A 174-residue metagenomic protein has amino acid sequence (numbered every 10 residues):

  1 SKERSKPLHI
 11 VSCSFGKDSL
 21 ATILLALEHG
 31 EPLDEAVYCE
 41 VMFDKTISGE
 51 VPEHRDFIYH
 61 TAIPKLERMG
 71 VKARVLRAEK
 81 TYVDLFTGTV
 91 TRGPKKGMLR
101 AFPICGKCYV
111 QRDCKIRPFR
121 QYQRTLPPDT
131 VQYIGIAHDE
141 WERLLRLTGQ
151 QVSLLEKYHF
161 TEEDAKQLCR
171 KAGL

Functional and structural regions predicted by a protein language model:
S1-L174: Nucleotide-activated chemistry modules centered on ATP-dependent adenylation/adenylyltransferase
